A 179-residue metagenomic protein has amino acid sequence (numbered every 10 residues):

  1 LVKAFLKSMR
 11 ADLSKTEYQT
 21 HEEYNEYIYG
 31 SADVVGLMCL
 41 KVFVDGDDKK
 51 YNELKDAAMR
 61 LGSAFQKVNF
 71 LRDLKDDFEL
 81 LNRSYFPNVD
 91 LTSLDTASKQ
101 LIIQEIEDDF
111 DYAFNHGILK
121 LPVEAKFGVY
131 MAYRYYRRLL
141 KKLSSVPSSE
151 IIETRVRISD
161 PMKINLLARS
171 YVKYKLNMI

Functional and structural regions predicted by a protein language model:
L1-A64, L71-I179: Catalytic cores of Mg2+-dependent Asp-rich isoprenoid enzymes
